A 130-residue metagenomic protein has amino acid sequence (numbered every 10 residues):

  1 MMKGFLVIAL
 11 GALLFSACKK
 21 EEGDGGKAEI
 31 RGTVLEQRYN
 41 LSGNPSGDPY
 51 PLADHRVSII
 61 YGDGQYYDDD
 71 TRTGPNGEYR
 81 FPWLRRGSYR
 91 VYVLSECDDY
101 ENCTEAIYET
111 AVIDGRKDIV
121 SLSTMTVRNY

Functional and structural regions predicted by a protein language model:
M2-I8: Sec-dependent signal peptide recognition, specifically the positively charged N-region followed immediately by
L14-A17: C-terminal motif of bacterial Sec signal peptides marking the signal peptidase cleavage site
K19-G25: Bacterial lipoprotein signal-peptidase II cleavage site
A28-Q37, G43: A short, amphipathic beta-strand motif
D48-D70: Short amphipathic beta-strand segments in non-cytosolic proteins
G74-W83: Short, surface-exposed beta-strand/beta-hairpin micro-motifs centered on an aromatic residue
G87-V93: A short tyrosine-centered beta-strand micro-motif
S95-S123, Y130: Structured interaction patches on ligand/partner-binding surfaces of diverse proteins
